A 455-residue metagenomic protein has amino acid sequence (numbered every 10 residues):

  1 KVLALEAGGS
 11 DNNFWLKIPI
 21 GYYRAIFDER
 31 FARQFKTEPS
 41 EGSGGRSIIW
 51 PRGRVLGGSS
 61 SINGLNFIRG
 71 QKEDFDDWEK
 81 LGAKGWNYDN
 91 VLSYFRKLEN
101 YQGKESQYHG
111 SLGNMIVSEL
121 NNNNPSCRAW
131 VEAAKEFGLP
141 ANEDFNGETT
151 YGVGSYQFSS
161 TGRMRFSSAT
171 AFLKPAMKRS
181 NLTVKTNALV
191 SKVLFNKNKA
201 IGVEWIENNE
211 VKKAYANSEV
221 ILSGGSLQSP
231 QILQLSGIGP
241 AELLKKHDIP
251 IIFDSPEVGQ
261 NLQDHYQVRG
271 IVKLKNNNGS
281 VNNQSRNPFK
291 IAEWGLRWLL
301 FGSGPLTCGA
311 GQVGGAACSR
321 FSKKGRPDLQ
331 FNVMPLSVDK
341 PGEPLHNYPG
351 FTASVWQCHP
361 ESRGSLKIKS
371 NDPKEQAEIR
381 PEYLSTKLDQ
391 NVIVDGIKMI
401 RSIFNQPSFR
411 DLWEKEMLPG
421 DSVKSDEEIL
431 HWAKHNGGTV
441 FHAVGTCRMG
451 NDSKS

Functional and structural regions predicted by a protein language model:
K1-S455: N-terminal redox-cofactor-binding region of secreted/periplasmic oxidoreductases
